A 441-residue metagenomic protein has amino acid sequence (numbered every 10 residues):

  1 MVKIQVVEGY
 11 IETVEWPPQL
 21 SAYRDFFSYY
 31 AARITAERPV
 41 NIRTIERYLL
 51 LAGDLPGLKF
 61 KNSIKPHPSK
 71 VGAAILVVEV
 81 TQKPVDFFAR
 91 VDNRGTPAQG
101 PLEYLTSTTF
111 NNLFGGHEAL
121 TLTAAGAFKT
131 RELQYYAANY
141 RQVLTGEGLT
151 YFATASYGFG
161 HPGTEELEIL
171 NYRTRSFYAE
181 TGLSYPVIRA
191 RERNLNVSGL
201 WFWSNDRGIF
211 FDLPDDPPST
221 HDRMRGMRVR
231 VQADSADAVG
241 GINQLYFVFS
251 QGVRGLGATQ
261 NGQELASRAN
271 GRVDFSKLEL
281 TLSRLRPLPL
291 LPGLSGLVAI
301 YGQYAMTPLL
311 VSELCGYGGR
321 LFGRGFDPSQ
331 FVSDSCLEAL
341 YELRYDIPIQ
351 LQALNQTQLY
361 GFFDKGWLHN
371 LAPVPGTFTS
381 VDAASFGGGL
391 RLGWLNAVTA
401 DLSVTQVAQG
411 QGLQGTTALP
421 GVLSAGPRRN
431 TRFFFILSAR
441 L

Functional and structural regions predicted by a protein language model:
E12-F152, R189: Outer-membrane beta-barrel initiation region
R38-P39, N93-P97, A125-K129, E166-Y172 (+6 more regions): Outer-membrane beta-barrel domain signature
F60, V85-F87, F114-L120, G146-F152 (+6 more regions): Repeated loop/turn-to-beta-strand initiation elements of outer-membrane beta-barrel proteins
I64, A89-N93, T106, L120-G126 (+9 more regions): Transmembrane beta-barrel strands of outer-membrane/channel proteins
G72, G100-Y104, E132-Y136, R175-A179 (+5 more regions): Residues that define the transmembrane beta-barrel architecture of outer-membrane proteins
Q82-A89, F114-T121, Y157-E165, Y178 (+5 more regions): Flexible, solvent-exposed coil segments and beta strand-coil junctions, predominantly the extracellular/periplasmic
V143, G148-V311: Transmembrane beta-strand segments of outer-membrane beta-barrel domains in Gram-negative and organellar OMPs
A266-L441: C-terminal transmembrane beta-barrel domains of outer membrane proteins
